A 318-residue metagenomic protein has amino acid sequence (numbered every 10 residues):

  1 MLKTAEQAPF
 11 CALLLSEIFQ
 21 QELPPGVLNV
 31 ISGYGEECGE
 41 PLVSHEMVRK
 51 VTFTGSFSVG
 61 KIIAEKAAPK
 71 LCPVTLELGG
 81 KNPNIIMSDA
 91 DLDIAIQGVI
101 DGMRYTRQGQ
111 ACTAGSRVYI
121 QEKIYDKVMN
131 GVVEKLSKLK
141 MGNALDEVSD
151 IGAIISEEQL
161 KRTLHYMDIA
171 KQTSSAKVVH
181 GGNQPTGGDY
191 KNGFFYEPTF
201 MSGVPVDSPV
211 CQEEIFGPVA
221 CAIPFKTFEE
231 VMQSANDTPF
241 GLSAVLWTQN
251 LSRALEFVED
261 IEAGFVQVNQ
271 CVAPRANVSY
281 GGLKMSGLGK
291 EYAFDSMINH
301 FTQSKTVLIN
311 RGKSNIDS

Functional and structural regions predicted by a protein language model:
M1, E22-P25, V43-K50, N236-L242: Short, surface-exposed connector motifs at secondary-structure boundaries
M1-G26: Conserved small-residue-rich beta-alpha loop and adjacent elements that most often cradle the phosphate/pyrophosphate
K3-A5, S32, T54-G55, M87-S88: Short beta->alpha connector loops at strand-helix junctions that form conserved, small/polar/Pro-enriched
L15, I63, Y166, A254-F257: Aromatic/hydrophobic pocket-lining residues that form π-stacking "cages" and hydrophobic walls in ligand
E22-L23, S44-H45, S56-P205, V268 (+1 more regions): ALDH superfamily catalytic-core signature
V30-R49: A structured beta-alpha segment of the ubiquitous adenosine-cofactor-binding alpha/beta core
G35-C38, G80, K226-F228: Short helix-initiation/N-cap motifs at beta->coil->alpha
V48, I85, K140, K191-S318: Conserved C-terminal structural/oligomerization subdomain of aldehyde/semialdehyde dehydrogenase
